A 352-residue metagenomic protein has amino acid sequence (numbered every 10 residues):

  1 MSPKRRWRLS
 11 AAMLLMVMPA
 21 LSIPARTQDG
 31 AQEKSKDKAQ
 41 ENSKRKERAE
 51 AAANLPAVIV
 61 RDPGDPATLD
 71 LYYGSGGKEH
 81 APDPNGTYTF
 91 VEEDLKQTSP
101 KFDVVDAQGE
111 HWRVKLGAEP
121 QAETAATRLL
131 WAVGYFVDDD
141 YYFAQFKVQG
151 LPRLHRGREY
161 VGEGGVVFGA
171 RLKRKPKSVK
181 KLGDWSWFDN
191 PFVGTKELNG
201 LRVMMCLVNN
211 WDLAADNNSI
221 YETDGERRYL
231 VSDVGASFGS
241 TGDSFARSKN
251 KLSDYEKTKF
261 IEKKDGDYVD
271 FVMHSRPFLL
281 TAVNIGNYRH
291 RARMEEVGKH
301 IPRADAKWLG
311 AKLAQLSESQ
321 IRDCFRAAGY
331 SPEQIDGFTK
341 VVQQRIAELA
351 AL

Functional and structural regions predicted by a protein language model:
M1-R5: N-terminal secretory signal peptides that target proteins for export/translocation
R6-V91, D106, A311-L352: Regulatory N- and C-terminal appendages and interdomain linkers associated with kinase/kinase-like NTP transferase
S75-W187: Conserved ATP-binding subdomain of kinase catalytic cores across diverse folds
K96, A118-A122, F192-N199, N210-W211 (+4 more regions): Extracytoplasmic/periplasmic, Sec-exported soluble proteins
D106-Q108, V133-G134, M205-W211, I346-A350: Sec/Tat-exported extracytoplasmic proteins
A122-E123, R128, K180-T258: Conserved kinase catalytic-core segment
D140-Y141, N218, I335: Residue-level detector of family-conserved "landmark" positions at structurally sensitive sites
R228-L352: C-terminal catalytic region of ATP-dependent kinase domains
